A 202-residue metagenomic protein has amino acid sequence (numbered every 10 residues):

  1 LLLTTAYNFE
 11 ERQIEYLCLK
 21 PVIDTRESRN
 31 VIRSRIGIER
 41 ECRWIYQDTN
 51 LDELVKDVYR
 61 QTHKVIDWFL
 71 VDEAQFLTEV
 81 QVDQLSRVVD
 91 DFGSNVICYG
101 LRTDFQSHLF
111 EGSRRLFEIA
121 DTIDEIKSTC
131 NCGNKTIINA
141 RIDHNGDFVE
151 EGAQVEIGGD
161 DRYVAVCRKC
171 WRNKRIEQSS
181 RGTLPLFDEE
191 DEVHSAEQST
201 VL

Functional and structural regions predicted by a protein language model:
L1-R60, D104-R115, E125-S128, V149-E150 (+2 more regions): Conserved P-loop
T5, T78-V88, G112: A short acidic, amphipathic alpha-helical/loop segment
D72-A74, G100: Walker B catalytic acidic pair
F76-T78, F105: Catalytic P-loop NTPase motifs of RecA-like helicase/translocase cores
V89-G112: Sensor-1/coupling segment of RecA-like P-loop NTPase cores
A120: Short basic (Lys/Arg) and small-residue
T129-E156: Short recognition patches in nucleic-acid-associated and regulatory proteins
